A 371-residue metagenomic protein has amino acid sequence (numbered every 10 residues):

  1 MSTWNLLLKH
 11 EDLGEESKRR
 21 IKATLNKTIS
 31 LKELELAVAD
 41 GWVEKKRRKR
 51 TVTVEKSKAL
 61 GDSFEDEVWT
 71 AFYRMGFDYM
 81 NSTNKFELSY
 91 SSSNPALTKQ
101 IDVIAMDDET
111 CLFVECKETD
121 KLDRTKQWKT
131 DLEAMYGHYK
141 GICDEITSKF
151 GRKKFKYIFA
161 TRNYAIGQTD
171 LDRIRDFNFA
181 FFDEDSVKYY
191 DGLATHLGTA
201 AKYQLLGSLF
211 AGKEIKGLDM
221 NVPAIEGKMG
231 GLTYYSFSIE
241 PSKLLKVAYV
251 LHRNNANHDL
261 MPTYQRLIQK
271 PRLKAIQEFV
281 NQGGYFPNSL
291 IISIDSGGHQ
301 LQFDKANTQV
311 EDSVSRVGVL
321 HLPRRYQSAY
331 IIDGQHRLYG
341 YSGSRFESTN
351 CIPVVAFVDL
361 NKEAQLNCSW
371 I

Functional and structural regions predicted by a protein language model:
M1-K216: Intrinsically disordered, low-complexity Ser/Thr/Pro/Gly-rich regulatory segments
K49-R50, V250-L260, S315-P323: Short glycine/proline-rich turn/loop motifs
L60, M80, H258-D312: Glycine/proline-rich, flexible active-site/cofactor-binding loop segments that harbor closely spaced acidic
F64, P95-A96, I268, R272 (+2 more regions): Short, glycine/acidic-rich beta->alpha junctions
E67-R74, A275, F279, Y339-G340: Amphipathic alpha-helical segments that form well-ordered structural scaffolds and often line/cohere around active
T147-K154, G284-F286, E347-T349: Short helix-terminating capping/connector loops at secondary-structure junctions
I215-P262, R266, K270, G284 (+4 more regions): Active-site-proximal loop/hinge segments that shape catalytic or ion-binding/gating pockets
P287-G298, D304-I371: Basic- and aromatic-enriched surface patches that contact anionic nucleotides/nucleic acids
